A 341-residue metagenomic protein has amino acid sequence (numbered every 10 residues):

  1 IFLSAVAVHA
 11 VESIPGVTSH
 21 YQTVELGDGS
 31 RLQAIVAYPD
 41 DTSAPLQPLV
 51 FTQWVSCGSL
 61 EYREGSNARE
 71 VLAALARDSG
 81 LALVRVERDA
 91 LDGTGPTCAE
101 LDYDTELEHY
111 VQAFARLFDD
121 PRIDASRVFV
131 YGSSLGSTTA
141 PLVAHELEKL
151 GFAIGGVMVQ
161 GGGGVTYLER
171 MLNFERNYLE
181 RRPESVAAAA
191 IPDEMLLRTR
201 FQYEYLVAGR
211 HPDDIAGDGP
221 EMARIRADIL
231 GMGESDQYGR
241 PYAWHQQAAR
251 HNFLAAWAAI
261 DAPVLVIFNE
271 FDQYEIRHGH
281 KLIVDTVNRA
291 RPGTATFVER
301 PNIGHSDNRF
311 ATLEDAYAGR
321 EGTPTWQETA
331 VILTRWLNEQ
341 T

Functional and structural regions predicted by a protein language model:
V11-S43: N-terminal cap/lid segment of alpha/beta-hydrolase-fold proteins
D41-L75: Short, surface-exposed "cap/lid" segments of acyl-processing enzymes
L72-G93: Conserved alpha/beta-hydrolase
E100-D120: Alpha/beta-hydrolase active-site loop
Q160-A259: Accessory cap/linker subdomain of secreted extracellular hydrolases
I260, V266-F268: Short beta-strand/loop motif that positions the catalytic acidic residue of the alpha/beta-hydrolase fold
Q273-K281: Conserved alpha/beta-hydrolase "acid-adjacent" motif
I303-S306, A311-T341: Catalytic active-site module of serine/aspartate enzymes centered on a nucleophile-bearing elbow/loop
